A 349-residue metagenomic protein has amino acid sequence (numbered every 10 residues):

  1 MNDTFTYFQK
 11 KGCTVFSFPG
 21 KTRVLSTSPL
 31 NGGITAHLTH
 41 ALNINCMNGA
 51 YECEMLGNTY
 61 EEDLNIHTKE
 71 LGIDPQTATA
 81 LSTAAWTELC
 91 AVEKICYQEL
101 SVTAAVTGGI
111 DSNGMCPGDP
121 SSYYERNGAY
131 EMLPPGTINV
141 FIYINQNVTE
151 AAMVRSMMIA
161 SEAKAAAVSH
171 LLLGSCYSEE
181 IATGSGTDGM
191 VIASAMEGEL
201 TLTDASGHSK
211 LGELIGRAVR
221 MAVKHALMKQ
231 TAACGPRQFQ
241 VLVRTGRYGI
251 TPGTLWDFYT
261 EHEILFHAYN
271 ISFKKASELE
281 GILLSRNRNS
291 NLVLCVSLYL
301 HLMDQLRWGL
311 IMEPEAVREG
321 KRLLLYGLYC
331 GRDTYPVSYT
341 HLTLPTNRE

Functional and structural regions predicted by a protein language model:
M1-L342, R348: Alpha/propeptide regions of enzymes that mature by internal proteolysis
